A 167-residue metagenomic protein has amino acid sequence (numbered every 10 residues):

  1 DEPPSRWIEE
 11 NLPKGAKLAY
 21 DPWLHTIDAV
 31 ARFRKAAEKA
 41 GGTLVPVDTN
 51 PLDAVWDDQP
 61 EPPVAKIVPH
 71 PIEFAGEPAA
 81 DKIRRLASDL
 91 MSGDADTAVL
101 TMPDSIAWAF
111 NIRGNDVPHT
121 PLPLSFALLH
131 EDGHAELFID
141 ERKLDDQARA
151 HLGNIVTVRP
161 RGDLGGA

Functional and structural regions predicted by a protein language model:
D1-A167: A composition/biophysics-driven feature that prefers long, compositionally simple stretches
